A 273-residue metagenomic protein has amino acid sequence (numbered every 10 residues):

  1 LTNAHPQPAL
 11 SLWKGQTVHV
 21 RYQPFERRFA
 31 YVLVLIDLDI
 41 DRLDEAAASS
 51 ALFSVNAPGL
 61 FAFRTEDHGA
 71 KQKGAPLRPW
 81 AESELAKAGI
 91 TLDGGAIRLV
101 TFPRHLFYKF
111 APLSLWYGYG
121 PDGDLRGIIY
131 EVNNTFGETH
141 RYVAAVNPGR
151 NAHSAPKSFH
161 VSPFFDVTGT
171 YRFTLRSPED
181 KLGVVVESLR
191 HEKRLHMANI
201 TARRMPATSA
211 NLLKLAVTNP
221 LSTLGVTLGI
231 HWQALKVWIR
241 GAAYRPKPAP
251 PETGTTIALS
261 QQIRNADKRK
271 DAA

Functional and structural regions predicted by a protein language model:
L1-A273: Mature, function-bearing regions of proteins
